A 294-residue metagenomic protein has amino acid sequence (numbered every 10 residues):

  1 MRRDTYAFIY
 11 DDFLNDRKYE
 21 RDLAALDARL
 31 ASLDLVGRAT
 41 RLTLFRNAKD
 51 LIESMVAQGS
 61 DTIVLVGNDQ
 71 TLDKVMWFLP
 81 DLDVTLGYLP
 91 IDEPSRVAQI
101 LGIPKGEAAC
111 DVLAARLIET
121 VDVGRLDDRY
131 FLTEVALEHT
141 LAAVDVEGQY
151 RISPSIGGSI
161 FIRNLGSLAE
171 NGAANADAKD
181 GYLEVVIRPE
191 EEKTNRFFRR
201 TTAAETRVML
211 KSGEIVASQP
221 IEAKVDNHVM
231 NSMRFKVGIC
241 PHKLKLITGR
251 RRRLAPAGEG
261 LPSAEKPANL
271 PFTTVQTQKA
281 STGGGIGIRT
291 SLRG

Functional and structural regions predicted by a protein language model:
M1-L65, T71-D73, W77, D81 (+5 more regions): ATP/NTP phosphate-donor binding region
R2, P80-E191, R196, R200-M209: Catalytic core of DAGKc-family lipid kinases
I9-Y10, G67, P90, A217: Short beta-strand/turn micro-motifs composed of small residues that flank or help shape donor/cofactor-binding pockets
D34, D127-D128, N227: Residue-level detection of beta-strand-connecting loop/turn positions
A39, G124, V144, A223 (+1 more regions): Short aromatic-centered micro-motifs
N68-D69, D92, H242: A short acidic Gly-Thr/Ser loop motif
K74-M76, V97, R234-F235: Short hydrophobic alpha-helical segments that form membrane-spanning helices or hydrophobic packing faces of helical
I187-G294: ATP/nucleoside-binding phosphotransfer catalytic cores, i.e., glycine-rich phosphate-binding loops
